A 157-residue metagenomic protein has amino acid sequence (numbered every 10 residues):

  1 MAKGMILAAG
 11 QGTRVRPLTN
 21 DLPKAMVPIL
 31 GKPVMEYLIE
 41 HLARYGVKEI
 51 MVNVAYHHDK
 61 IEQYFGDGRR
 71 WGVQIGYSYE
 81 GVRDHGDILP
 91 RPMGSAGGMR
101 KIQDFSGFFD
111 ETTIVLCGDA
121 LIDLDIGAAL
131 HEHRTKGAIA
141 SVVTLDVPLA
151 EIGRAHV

Functional and structural regions predicted by a protein language model:
M1-E62: N-terminal glycine-rich phosphate-binding loop and ensuing alpha1 helix
M5, G10-T13, K32, D67 (+2 more regions): Gly/Ser/Thr-rich helix-start
I6-A8, V27, M51, G68 (+2 more regions): Short glycine- and Lys/Arg-enriched binding-loop motifs that mark or flank ligand-binding interfaces
E62-Q63, R70-G153: Conserved beta-loop-beta/alpha segment of the NTase-like Rossmann-fold superfamily that binds/positions NTPs
A155-V157: Conserved small/polar residues in nucleotide/adenosyl-binding loops
